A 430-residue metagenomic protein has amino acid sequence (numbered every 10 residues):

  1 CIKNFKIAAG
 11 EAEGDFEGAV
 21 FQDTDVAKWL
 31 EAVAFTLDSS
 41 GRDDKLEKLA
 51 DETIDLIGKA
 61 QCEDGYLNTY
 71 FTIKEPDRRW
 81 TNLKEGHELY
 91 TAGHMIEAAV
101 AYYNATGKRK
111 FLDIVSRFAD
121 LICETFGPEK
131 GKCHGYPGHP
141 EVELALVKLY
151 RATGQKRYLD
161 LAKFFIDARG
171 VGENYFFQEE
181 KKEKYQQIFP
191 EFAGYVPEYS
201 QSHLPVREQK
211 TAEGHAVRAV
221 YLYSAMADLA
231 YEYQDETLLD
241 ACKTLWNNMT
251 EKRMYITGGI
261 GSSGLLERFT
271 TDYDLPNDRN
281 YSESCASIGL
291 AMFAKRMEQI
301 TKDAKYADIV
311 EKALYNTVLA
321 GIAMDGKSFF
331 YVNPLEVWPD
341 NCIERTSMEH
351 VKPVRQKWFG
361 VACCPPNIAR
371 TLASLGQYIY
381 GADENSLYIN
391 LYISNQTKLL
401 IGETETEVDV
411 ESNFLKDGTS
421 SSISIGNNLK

Functional and structural regions predicted by a protein language model:
C1-K430: Glycan-recognition and catalytic cores of secretory/periplasmic carbohydrate-active enzymes
